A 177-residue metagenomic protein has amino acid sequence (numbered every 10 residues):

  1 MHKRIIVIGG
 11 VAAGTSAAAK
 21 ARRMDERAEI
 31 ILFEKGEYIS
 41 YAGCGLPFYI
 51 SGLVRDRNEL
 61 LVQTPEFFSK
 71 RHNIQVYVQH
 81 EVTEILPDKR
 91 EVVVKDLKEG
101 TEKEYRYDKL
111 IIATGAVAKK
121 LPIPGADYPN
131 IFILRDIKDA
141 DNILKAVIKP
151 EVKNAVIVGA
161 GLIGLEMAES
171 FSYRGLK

Functional and structural regions predicted by a protein language model:
M1-I6, E66-V158, K177: FAD-binding core/adjacent interface of flavoenzyme oxidoreductases
H2-Q79, S170-K177: Beta1-alpha1 glycine-rich phosphate/pyrophosphate-binding loop at the start of Rossmann-like nucleotide-binding domains
G9-G14, G115, G159-G164: Conserved phosphate-binding and hydrolysis motifs of nucleotide-dependent enzymes
A13, Y38, E84, E99 (+1 more regions): Glycine-/small-residue-rich active-site loops that bind phosphorylated ligands and cofactors
L61-V62, A140, G164: Generic non-transmembrane alpha-helix signal with a bias for helix starts/N-cap capping motifs
K120-L121, L165-M167: Glycine/Thr-rich phosphate-binding loops of Rossmann-like dinucleotide-binding domains
